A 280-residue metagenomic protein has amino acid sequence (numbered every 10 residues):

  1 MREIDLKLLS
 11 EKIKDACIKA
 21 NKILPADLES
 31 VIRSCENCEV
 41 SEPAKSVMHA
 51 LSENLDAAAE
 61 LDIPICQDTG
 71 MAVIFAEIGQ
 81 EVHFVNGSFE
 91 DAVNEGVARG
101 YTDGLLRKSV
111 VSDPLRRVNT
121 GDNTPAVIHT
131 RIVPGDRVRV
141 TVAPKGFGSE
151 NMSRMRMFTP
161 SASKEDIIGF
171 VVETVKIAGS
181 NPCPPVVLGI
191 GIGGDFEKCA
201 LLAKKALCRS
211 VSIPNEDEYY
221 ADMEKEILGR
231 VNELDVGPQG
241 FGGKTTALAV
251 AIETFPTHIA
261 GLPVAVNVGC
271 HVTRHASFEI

Functional and structural regions predicted by a protein language model:
M1-I280: Non-transmembrane, aqueous-exposed alpha-helical and coiled segments at domain scale
